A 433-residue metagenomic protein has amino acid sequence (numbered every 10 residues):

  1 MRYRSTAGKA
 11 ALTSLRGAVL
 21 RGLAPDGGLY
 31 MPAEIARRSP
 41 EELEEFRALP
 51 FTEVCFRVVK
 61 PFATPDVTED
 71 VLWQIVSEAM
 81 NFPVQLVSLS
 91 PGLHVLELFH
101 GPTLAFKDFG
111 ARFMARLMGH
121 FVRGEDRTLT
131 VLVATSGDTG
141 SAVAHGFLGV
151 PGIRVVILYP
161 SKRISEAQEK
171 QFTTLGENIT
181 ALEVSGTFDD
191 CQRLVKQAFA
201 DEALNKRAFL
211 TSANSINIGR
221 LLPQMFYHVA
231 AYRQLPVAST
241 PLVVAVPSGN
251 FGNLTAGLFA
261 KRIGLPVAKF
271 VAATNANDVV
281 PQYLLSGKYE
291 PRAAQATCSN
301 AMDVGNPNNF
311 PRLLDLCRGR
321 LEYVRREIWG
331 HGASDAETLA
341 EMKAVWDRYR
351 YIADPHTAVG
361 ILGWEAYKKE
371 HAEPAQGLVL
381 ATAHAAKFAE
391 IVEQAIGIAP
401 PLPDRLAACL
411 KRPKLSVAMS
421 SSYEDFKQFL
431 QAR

Functional and structural regions predicted by a protein language model:
M1-R433: PLP-dependent amino-acid enzyme catalytic core
